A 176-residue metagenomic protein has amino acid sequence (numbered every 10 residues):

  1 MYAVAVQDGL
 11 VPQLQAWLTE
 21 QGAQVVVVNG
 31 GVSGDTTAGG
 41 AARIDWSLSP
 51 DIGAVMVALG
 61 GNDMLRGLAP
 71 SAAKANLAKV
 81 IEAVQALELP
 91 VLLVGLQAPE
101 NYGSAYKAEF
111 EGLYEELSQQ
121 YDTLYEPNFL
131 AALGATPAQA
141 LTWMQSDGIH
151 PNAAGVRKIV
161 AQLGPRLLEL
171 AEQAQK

Functional and structural regions predicted by a protein language model:
M1-A3: Short glycine-rich His-centered loop
A5, G31, Q97: Conserved residues at beta->alpha junctions
Q7-L10, T36-G40: Conserved donor sugar-nucleotide recognition element shared by glycan-biosynthetic enzymes
Q13-A23, G39-K176: Alpha-helical cap/lid subdomain in secreted, periplasmic, or secretory-pathway luminal O-acyl-processing enzymes
Q24-T36: A short beta-strand-loop structural module common to alpha/beta enzyme folds
